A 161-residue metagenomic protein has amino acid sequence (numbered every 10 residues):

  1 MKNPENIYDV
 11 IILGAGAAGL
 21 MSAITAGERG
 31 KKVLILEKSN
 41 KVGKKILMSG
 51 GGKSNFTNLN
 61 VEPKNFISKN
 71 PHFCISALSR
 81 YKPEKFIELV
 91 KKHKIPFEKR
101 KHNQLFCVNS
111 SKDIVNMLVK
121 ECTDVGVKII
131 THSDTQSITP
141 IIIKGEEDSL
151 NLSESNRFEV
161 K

Functional and structural regions predicted by a protein language model:
K2-P4: Short, flexible hinge/linker loops that cap or flank conserved catalytic cores
N6-I35: N-terminal Rossmann-like FAD-binding beta1-loop-alpha1 element of flavoenzymes
I12, I75-S76, C107-V108: A generic secondary-structure micro-motif detector that highlights 1-2 residue hydrophobic/ambivalent hotspots embedded
G19-M21, V42-K45: Short N-terminal binding/cap micro-motifs at the start of the first secondary-structure element
S49: Extended acidic/charged loop-beta regions that coordinate divalent cations and stabilize anionic phosphate/carboxylate
K53-K101: Glycine-rich active-site loop/strand segments that organize a redox cofactor
R80-K161: Feature captures the FAD/FMN-dependent oxidoreductase FAD-binding
